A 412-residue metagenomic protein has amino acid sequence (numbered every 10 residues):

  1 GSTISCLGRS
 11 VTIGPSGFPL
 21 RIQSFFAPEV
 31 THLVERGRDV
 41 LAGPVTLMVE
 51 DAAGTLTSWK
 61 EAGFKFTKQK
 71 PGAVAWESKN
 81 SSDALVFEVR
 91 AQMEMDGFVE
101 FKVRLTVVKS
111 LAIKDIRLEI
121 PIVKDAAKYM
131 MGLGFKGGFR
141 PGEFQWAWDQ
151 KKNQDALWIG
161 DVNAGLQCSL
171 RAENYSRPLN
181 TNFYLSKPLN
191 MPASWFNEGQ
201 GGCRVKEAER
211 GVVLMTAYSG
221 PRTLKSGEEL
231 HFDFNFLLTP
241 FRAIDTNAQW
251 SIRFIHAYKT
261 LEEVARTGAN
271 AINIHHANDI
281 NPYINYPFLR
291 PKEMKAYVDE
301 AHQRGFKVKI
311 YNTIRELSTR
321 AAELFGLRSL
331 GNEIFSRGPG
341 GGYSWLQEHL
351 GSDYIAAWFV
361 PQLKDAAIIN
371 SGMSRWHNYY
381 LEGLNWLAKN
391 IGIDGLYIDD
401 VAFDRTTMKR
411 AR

Functional and structural regions predicted by a protein language model:
G1-S226: Beta-strand/loop-rich accessory regions of lumenal/periplasmic or secreted enzymes, predominantly carbohydrate-active
R9, S16, T106-V108, L118-V123 (+4 more regions): An acidic- and aromatic-residue-enriched active-site/binding cleft used to recognize and process polar
P15, Y283-Y286, R320-E323, D404-A411: A short acidic (Asp/Glu
G63-P71, Q154-D155, V162-N332: Conserved structural scaffold segments of CAZyme catalytic domains across common CAZy folds
D96, P287-R290, M294, M373 (+2 more regions): Active-site-proximal structural scaffolding
A257-K259, V264-T267, N273, A301 (+1 more regions): Active-site and adjacent substrate-binding regions of carbohydrate-active enzymes
A277-I284, D365-N370, I391-G395: Glycine- and acidic
D299, I310-I391: Active-site-adjacent "subsite" loops/lids of carbohydrate-active enzymes
